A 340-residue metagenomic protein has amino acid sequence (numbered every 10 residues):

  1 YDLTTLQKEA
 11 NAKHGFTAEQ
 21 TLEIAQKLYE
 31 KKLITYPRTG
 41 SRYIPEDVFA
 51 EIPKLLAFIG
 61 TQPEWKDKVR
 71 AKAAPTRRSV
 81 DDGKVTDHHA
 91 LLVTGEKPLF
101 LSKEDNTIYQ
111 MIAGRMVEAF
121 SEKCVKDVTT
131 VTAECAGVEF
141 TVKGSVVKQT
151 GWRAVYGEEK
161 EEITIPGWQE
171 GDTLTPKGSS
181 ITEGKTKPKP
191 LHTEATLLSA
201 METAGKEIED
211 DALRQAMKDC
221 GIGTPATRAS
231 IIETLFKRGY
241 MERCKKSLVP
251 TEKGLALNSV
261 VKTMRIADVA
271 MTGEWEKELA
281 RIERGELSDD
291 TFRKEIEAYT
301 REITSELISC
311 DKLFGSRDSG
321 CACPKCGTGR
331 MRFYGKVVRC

Functional and structural regions predicted by a protein language model:
Y1-I24, K32-L33, T193, L213: C-terminal accessory/connector segments of nucleic-acid motor ATPases
A18-E19, G40-C340: Basic, low-complexity terminal or inter-domain segments flanking catalytic cores
I34-G40: Short amphipathic alpha-helical interface patches used for protein-protein assembly/oligomerization
